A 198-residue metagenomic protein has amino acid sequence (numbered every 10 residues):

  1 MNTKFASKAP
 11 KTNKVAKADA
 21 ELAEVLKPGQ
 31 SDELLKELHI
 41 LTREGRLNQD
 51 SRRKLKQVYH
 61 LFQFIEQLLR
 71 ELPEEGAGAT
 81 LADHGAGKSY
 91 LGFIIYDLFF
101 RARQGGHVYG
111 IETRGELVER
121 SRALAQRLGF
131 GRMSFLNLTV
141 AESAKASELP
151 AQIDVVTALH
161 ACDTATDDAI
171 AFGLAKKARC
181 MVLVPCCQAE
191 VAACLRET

Functional and structural regions predicted by a protein language model:
M1-K36, E44, S51, Q63 (+1 more regions): Class I S-adenosyl-L-methionine
R53-H60, G87-L91, T113-L117: Phosphate/oxyanion-binding active-site loops and adjacent basic polyanion-contact surfaces
Q57-A77: Conserved alpha-helix/loop element of class I SAM-dependent methyltransferases that forms part of the SAM/SAH-binding
G76-G87: Conserved class I S-adenosyl-L-methionine
G78, G105, I153: Phosphate-coordination loops involved in phosphoryl transfer and adenosine-cofactor binding
K88-R103: Conserved SAM-binding loop of SAM-dependent methyltransferases across substrates and taxa, primarily the Class I
H107-E112: Conserved SAM-binding motif I beta-strand of class I
